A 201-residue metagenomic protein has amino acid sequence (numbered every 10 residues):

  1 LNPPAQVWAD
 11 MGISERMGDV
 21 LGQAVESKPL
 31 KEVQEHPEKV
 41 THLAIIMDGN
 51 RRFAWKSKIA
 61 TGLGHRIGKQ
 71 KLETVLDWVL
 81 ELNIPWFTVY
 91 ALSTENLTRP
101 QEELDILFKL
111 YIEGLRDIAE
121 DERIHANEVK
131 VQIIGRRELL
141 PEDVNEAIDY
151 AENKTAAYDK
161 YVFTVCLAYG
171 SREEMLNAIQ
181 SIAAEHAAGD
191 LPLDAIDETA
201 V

Functional and structural regions predicted by a protein language model:
L1-V201: Flexible, compositionally biased loop and terminal segments
